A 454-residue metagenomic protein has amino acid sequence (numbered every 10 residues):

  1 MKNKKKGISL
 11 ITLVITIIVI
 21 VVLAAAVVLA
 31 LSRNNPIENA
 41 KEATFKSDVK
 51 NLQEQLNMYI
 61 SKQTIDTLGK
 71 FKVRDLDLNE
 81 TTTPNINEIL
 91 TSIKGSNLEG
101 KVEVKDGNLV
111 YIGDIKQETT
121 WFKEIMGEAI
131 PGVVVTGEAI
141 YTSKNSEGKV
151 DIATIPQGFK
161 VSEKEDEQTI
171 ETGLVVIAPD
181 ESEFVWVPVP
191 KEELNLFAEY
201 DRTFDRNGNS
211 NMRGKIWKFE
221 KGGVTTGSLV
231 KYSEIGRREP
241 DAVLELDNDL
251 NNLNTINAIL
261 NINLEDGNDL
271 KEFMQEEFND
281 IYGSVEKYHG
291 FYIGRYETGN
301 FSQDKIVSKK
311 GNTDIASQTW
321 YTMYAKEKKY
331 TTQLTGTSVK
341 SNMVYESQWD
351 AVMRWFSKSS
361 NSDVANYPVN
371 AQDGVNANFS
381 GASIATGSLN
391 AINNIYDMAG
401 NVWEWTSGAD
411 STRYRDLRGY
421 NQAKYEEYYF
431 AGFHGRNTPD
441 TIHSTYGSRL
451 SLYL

Functional and structural regions predicted by a protein language model:
K5-L31: N-terminal single-pass transmembrane signal-anchor helix
A25-A43: Sec-dependent signal peptide cleavage junction
I37-T67: Membrane-proximal N-terminal amphipathic helix
S61-E124: Periplasmic/extracellular, small/polar-rich flexible segments of pilin-like filament-forming proteins
F122-F197, S341: GGW-centered surface loops in extracellular recognition modules
P179-S182, D205, N209-R213, F219-D397: Short aromatic-cysteine micro-motif
P190-L194, E297-N300, S407-T412, Q422 (+1 more regions): Acidic glycine-/aspartate-rich tracts in secreted/extracellular proteins
S317-T331, V339, V344, T412-L454: Disulfide-stabilized, aromatic/cysteine-rich ligand-recognition loop
